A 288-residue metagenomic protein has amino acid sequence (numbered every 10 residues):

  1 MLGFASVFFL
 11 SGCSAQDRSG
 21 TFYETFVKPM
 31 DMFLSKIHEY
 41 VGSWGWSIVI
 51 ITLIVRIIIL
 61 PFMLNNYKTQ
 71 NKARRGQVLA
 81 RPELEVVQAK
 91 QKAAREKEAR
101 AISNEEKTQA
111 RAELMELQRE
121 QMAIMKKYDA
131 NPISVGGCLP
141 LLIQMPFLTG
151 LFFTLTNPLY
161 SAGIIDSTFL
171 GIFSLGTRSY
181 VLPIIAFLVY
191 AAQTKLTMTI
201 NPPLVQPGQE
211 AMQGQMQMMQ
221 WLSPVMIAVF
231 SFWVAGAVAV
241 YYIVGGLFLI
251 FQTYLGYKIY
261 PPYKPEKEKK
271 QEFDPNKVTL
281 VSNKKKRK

Functional and structural regions predicted by a protein language model:
M1-S14: N-terminal secretory/membrane targeting signals
S14-S47, S167-R178: Interfacial loop/helix-cap signal at membrane boundaries in integral membrane proteins
S35, E39, S43-W44, Y128 (+6 more regions): Juxtamembrane/transmembrane-helix boundary motifs in multi-pass membrane proteins
S35-F62, G137-P140, T177-I185: Hydrophobic alpha-helical transmembrane segments
I48-V49, I133, A237-A239: Alpha-helical transmembrane segments and their helix-entry boundary regions
I59-L142, K195-S223: Membrane-interface amphipathic helices and adjacent TM-edge segments
L148-T149, F153-K269: Hydrophobic alpha-helical transmembrane segments and adjacent short intramembrane/lumenal linkers of inner/organellar
Y263-K288: Cytosolic, positively charged, low-complexity intrinsically disordered regions immediately flanking transmembrane
